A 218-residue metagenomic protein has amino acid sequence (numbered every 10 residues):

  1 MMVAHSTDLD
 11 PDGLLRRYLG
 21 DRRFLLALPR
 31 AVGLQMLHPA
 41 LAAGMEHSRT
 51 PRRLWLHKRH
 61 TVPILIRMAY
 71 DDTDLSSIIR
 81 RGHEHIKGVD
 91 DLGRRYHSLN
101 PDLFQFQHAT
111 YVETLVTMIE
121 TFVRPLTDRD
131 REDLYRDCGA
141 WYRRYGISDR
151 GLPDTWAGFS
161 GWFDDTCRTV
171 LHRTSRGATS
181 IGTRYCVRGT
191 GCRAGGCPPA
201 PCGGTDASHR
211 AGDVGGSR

Functional and structural regions predicted by a protein language model:
M1-R218: Mature, function-bearing regions of proteins
